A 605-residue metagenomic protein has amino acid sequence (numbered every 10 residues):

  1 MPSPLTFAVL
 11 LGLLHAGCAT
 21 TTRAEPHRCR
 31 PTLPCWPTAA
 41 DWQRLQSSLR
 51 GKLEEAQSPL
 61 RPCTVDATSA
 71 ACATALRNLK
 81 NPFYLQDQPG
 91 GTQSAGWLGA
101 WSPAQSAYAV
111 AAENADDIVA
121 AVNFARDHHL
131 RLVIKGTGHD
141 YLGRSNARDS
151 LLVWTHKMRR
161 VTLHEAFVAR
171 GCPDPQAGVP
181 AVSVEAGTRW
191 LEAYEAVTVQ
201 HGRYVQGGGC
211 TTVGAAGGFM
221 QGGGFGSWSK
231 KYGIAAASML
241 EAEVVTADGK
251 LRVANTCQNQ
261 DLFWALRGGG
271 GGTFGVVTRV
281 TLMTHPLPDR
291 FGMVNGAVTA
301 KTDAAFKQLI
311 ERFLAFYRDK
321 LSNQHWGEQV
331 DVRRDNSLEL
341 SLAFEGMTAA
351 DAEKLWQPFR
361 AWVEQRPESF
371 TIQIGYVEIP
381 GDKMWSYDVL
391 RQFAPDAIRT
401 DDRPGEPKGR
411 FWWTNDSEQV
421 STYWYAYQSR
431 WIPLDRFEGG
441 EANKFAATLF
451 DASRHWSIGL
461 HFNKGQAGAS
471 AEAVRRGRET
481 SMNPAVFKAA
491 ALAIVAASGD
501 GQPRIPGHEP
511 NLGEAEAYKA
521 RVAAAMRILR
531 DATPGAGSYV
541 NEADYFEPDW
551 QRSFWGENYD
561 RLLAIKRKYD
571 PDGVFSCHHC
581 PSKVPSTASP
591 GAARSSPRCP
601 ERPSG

Functional and structural regions predicted by a protein language model:
T6-H15: Bacterial N-terminal signal peptides
T20-G605: Soluble FAD-dependent oxygen oxidases
